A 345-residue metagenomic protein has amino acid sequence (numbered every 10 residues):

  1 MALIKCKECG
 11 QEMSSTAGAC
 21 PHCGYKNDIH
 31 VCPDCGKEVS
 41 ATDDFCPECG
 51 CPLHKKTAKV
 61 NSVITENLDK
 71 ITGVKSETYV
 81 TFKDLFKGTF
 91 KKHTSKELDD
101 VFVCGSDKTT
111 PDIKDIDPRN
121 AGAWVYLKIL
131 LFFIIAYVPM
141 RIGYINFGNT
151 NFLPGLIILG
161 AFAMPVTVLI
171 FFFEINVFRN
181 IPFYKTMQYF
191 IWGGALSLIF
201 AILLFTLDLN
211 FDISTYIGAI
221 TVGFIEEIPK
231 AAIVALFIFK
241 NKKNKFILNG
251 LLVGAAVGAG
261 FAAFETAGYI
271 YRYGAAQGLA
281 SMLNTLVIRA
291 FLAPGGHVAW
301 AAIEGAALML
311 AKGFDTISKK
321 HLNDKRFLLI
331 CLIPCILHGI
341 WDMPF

Functional and structural regions predicted by a protein language model:
M1-K59: Cys/His-rich metal-coordination motifs, chiefly Zn-binding "fingers/knuckles"
D34, F45-F345: Hydrophobic alpha-helical segments at protein termini of multi-pass membrane proteins
